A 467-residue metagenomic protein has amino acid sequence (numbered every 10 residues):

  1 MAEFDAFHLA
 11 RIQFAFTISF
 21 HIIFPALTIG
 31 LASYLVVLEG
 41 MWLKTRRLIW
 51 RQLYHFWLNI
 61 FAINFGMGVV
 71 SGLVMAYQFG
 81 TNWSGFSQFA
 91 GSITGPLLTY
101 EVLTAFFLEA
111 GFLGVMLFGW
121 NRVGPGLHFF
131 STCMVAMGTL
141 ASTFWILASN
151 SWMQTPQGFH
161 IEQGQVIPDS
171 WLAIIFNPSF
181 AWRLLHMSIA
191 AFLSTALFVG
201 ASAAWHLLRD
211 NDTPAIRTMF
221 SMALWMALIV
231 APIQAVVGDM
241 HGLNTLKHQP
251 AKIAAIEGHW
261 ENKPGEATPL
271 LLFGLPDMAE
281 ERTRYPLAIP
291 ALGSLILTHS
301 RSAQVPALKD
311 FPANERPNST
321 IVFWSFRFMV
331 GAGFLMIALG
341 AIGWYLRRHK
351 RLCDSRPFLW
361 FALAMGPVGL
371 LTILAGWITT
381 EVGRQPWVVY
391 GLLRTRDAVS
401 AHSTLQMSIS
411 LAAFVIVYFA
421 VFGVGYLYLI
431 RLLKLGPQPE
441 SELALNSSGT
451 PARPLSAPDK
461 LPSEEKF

Functional and structural regions predicted by a protein language model:
M1-F467: Polytopic transmembrane helical bundles with strong interfacial aromatic enrichment
